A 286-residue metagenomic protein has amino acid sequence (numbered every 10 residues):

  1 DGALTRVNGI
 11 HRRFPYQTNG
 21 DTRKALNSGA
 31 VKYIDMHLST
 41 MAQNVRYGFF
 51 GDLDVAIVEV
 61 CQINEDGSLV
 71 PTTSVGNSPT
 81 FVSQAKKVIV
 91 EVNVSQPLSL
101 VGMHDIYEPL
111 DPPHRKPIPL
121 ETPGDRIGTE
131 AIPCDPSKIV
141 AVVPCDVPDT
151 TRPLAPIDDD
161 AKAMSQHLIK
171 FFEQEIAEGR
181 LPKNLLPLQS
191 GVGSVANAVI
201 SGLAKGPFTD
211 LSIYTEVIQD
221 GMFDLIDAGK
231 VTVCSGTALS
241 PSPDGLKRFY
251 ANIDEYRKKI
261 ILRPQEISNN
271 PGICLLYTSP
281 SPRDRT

Functional and structural regions predicted by a protein language model:
D1-S279, R283: Conserved alpha/beta enzyme-core scaffold
